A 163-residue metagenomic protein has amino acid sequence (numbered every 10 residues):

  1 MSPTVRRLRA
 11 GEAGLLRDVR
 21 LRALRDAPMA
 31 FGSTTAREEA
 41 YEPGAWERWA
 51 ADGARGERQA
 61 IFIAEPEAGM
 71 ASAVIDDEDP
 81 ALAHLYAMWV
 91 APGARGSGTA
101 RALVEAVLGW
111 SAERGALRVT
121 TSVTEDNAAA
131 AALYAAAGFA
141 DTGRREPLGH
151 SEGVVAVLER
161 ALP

Functional and structural regions predicted by a protein language model:
M1-T4, P163: Actinobacteria-biased recognition of intrinsically disordered, low-complexity terminal regions
R7, A40, L133: Short aromatic/basic micro-patch
R9-E12, N127: Acidic/polar helix N-cap motif
A10-G11, R17-G93, V104-A106, W110 (+2 more regions): Acetyl-CoA-dependent GNAT
A87-E105, G109-R114, T124-A132, A136-A137: Conserved glycine-rich acetyl-CoA-binding loop
L117-P163: C-terminal "cap" of GNAT-fold acetyltransferases
